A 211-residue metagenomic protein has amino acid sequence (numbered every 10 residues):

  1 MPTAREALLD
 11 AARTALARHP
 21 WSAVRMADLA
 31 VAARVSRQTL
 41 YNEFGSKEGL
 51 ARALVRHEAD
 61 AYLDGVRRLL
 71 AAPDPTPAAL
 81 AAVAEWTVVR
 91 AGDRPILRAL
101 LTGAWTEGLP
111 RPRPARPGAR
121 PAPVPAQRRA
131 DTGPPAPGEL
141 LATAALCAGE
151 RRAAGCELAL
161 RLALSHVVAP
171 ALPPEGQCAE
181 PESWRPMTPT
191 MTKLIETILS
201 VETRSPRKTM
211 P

Functional and structural regions predicted by a protein language model:
M1, F44, H57-A59, R67-L69 (+3 more regions): Short alpha-helix boundary/capping motifs
M1, H19-W21, M26, R37 (+4 more regions): Bulky hydrophobic/aromatic packing residues
T3, A7-R18, A32, G49-A72 (+1 more regions): Alpha-helical structural segments
S22-G49, A53: Helix-turn-helix
P77-P211: An extended, acidic
